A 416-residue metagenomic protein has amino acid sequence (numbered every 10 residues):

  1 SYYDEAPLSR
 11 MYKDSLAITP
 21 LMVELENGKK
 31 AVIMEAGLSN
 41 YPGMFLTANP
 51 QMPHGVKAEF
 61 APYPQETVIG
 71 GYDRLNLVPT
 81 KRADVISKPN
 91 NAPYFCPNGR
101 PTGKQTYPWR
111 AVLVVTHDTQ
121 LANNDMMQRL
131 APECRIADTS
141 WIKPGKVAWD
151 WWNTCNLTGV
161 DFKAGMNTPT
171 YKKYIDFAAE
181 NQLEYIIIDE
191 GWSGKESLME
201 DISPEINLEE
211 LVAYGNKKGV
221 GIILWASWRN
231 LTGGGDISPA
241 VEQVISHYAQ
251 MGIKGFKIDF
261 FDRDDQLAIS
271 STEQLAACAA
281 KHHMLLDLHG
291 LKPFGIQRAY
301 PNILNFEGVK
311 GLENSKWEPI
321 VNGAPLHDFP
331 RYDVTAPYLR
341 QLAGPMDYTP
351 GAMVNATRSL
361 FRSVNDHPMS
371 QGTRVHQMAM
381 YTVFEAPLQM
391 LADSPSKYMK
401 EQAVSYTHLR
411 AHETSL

Functional and structural regions predicted by a protein language model:
S1-C134: N-terminal accessory beta-strand-rich subdomains and adjacent acidic, glycine-rich linkers that precede catalytic cores
T102, M369-H376: Structural motif
T106-V114, D118, D125-F177, N181: An acidic-aromatic substrate-binding cleft motif
E184, K254, Q389: Short acidic/polar active-site loop segments enriched in Thr and Asp
D189-M369: Aromatic- and carboxylate-enriched substrate-binding clefts and catalytic-loop regions of carbohydrate-active enzymes
L285-G290, P387-E401: Acidic/polar loop patches that form or flank catalytic/metal-binding clefts of enzymes that bind anionic ligands
V383: Conserved, mostly hydrophobic/aromatic
T407-T414: Conserved small/polar residues in nucleotide/adenosyl-binding loops
